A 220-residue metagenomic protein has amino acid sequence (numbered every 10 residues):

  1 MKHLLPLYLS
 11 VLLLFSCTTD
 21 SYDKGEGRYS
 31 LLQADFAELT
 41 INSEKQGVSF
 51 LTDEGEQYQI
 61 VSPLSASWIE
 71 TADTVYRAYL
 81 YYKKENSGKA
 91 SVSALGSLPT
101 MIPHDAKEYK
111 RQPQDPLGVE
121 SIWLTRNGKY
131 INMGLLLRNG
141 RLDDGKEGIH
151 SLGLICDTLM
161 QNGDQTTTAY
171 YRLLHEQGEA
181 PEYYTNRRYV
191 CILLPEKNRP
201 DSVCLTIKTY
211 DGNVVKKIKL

Functional and structural regions predicted by a protein language model:
L13-S16: C-terminal motif of bacterial Sec signal peptides marking the signal peptidase cleavage site
D20-Q46: Structural detector for short beta-strands of small beta-barrel domains
E54-E70: Beta-strand/loop nucleic-acid-binding surfaces
G55, K84-A90, P181-E182, R199-D201 (+1 more regions): Short acidic/polar inter-strand loop motif in beta-rich domains
I69-S91: Flexible glycine-rich surface loops and low-complexity tracts that mediate binding to linear polymers
D73, L174-V203: Short, solvent-exposed, Trp/other aromatic-anchored flexible loops in extracytoplasmic proteins
K83-L136: Surface-exposed beta-loop interaction hotspot
S121-L174: Short helix-loop boundary/capping segments
